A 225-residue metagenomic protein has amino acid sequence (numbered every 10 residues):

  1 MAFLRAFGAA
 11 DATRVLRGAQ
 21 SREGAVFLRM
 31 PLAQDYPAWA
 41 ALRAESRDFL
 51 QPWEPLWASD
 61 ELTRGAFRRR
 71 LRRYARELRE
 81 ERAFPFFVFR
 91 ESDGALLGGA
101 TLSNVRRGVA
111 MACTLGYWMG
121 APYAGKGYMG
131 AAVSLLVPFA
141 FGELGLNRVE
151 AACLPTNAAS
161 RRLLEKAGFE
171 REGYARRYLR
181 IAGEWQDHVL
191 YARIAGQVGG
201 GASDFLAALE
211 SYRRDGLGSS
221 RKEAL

Functional and structural regions predicted by a protein language model:
M1-A38, L42-P52, P85-L225: Acyl-donor (CoA/ACP) binding surface of acyl/acetyltransferases
Q51-R72: Conserved GNAT-fold acetyl-CoA-binding loop/helix
R72-R73, Y178: A generic local structural motif
R76-E81, F169: Short loop/turn motifs at secondary-structure junctions and domain boundaries
